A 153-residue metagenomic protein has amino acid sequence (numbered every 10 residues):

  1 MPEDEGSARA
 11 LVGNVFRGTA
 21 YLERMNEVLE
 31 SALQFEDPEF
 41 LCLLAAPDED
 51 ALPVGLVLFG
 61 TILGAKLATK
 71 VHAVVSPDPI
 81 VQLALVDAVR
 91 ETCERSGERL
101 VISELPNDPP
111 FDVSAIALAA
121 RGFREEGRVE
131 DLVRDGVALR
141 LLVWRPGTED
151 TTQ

Functional and structural regions predicted by a protein language model:
M1-A10: A short beta-loop-alpha structural element at the N-terminal edge of CoA-dependent acyl/N-acetyltransferase catalytic
T19-L44: Active-site rim helix/loop that mediates acceptor-substrate recognition in acyltransferases
E39-G55: Conserved beta-hairpin
A51-I62, K70: Conserved beta-strand in the GNAT
A65-P77: Conserved acetyl-CoA binding element of GNAT-fold acetyltransferases
D78-E94, I116, A120: Conserved acetyl-CoA-binding loop-helix of GNAT-fold acetyltransferases
E94-N107: Conserved GNAT acetyl-CoA-binding A-motif
E104-P106, G122-R140: Conserved catalytic-core motifs of GNAT/GCN5-like acyltransferases
